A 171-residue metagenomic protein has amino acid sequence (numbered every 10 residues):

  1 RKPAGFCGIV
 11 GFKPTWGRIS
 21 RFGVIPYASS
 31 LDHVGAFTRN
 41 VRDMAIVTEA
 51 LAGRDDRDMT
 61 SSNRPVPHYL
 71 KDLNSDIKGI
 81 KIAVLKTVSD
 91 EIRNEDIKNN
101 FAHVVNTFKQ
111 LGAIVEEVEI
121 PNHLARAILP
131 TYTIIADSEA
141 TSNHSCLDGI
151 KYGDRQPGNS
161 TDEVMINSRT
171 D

Functional and structural regions predicted by a protein language model:
R1-G8: FAD-binding core of FAD-dependent oxidoreductases, characterized by glycine-rich FAD pyrophosphate-binding loops
I9-N100, K151, N159-T170: A short helix-breaking turn/cap at a secondary-structure junction
F12, A102, T107-V118, A127-L129 (+2 more regions): Glycine-rich, small-residue loops and helix-cap segments that act as flexible hinges at active-site edges
D32-G35, I128, Y132: Conserved short-loop catalytic and cofactor-binding motifs
A50, I134-I135: Conserved catalytic core of Hanks-type protein kinase domains
D56-S62, Q110-N122: Flexible, glycine/charged-enriched surface loops at secondary-structure junctions
P65-V66, H123-R126: Short acidic loop-to-helix transition motifs that present clustered carboxylates
